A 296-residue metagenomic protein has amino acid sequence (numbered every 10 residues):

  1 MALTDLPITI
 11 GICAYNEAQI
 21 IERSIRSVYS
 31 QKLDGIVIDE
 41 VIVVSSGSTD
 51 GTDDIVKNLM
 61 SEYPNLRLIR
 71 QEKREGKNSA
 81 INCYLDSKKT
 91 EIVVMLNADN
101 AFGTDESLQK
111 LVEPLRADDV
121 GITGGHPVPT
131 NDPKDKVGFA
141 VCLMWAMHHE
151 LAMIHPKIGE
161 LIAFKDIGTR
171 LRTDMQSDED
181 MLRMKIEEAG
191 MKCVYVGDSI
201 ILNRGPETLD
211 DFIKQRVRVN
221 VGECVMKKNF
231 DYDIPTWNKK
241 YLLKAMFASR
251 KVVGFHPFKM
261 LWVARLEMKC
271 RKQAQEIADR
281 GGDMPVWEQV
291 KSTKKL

Functional and structural regions predicted by a protein language model:
E17-Q31: Short, well-formed alpha-helical segments that are part of the catalytic scaffolds of diverse glycosyltransferases
S27, S45-D54, K73, N100-A101: A conserved acidic beta->alpha catalytic loop
V37-G47, I69-Q71: Short beta-strand/loop segment that forms part of the nucleotide-sugar
Q71-K88, M181: Glycine-rich, basic loop-to-helix element that forms the pyrophosphate-binding segment of sugar-nucleotide handling
S79, L111-G168, V217-N220: Long helical/loop segments within the catalytic core of UDP-sugar-dependent glycosyltransferases, especially the large
T90-A101: Short beta-strand-to-loop acidic/aromatic patch adjacent to the donor-nucleotide binding site
L115, I122-G138, R172-Y241: Catalytic donor/gating beta->alpha subdomain of glycosyltransferases that bind UDP-sugars
V221-L296: Terminal low-complexity segments of carbohydrate-biosynthetic enzymes
